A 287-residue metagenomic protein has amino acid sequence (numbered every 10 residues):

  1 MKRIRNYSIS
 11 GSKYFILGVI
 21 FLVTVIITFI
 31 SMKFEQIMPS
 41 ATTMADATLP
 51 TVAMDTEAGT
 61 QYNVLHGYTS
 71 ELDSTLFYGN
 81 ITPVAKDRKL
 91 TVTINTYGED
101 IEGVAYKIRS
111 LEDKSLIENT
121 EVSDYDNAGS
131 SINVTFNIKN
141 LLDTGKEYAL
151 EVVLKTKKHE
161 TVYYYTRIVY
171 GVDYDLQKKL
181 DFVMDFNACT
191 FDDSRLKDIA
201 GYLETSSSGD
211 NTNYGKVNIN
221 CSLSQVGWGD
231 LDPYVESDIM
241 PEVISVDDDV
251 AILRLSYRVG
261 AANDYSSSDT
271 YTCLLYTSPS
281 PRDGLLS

Functional and structural regions predicted by a protein language model:
M1-Y62, Y148, V152: Gram-positive cell-envelope targeting signals
F34-E35, L76-K89, G103-S110, I117-T120 (+2 more regions): Surface-exposed, charged secondary-structure patches
T42-K107, S115, E147-E236: Core segments of small alpha/beta cavity-forming domains
S115-G129: Solvent-exposed serine/threonine-rich low-complexity stretches and specific carbohydrate-binding patches
D269-L275: Short, surface-exposed coil-to-beta transition loops
Y276-P281: Conserved small/polar residues in nucleotide/adenosyl-binding loops
